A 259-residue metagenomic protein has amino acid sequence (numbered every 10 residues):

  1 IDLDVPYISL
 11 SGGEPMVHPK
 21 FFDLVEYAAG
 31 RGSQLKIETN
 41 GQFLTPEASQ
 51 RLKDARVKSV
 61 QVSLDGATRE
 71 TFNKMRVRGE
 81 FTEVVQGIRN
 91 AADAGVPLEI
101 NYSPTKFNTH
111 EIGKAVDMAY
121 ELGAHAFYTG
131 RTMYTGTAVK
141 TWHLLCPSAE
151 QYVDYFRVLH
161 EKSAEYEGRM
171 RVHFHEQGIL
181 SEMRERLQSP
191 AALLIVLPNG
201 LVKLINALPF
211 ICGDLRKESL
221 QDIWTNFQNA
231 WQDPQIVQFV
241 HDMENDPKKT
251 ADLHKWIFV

Functional and structural regions predicted by a protein language model:
I1-S59, S148-Q151: Conserved alpha-helical substructure of the radical SAM core
H18, E47, E70-T71, M75 (+1 more regions): Residues that scaffold the ATP/ADP-binding catalytic core of kinase and kinase-like folds
A28, I37, V62, G200 (+1 more regions): Conserved, mostly hydrophobic/aromatic
L44, F107-E111, F239: Short, conserved alpha-helical segments within structured domains
K53-A55, S63-P190, I195-K203, A207-E218: Radical SAM enzyme [4Fe-4S]-AdoMet core and its adjacent flexible, acidic and glycine-rich loops/tails across
S59, G79, A119, F227-A230 (+1 more regions): Alpha-helix boundary/capping residues
I205-V259: Flexible mid-to-C-terminal extensions adjoining Fe-S/redox cofactors in radical SAM and related proteins
